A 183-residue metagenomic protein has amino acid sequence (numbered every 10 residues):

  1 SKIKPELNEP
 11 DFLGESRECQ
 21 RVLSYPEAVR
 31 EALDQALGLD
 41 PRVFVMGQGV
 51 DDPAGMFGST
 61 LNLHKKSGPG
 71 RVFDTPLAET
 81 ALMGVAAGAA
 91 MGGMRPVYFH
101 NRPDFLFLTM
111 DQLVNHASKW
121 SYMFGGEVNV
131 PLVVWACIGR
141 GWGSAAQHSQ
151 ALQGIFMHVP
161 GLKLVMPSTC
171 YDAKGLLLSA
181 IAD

Functional and structural regions predicted by a protein language model:
K2-D183: Thiamine diphosphate
